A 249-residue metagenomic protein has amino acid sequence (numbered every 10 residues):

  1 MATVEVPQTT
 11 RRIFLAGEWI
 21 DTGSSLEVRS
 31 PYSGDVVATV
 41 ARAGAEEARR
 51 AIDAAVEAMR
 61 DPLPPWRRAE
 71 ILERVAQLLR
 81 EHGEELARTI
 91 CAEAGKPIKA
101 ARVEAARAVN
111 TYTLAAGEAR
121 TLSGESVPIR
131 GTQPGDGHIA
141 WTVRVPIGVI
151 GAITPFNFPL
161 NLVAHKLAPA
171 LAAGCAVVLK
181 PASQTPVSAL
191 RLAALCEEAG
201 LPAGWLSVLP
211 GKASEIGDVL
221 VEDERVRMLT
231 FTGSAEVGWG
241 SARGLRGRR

Functional and structural regions predicted by a protein language model:
M1-T39, E70, R74, G124-I153: Terminal low-complexity tails and localization/encapsulation signals of metabolic enzymes
D35-S123: Glycine-rich loop-to-alpha-helix module at the N-terminal edge of alpha/beta enzyme cores
A41, I153, A182, L209-P210 (+1 more regions): Active-site-adjacent beta-strand anchor residues
E46, E81, E85, K96 (+5 more regions): Short alpha-helical
Y112, A189-L192, L220, S241: Hydrophobic packing residues within well-ordered alpha-helices of enzyme cores
E125, I129-P202: Conserved small-residue-rich beta-alpha loop and adjacent elements that most often cradle the phosphate/pyrophosphate
V149, G200-R249: Conserved NAD(P)+-binding/catalytic subdomain of aldehyde/semialdehyde dehydrogenases
